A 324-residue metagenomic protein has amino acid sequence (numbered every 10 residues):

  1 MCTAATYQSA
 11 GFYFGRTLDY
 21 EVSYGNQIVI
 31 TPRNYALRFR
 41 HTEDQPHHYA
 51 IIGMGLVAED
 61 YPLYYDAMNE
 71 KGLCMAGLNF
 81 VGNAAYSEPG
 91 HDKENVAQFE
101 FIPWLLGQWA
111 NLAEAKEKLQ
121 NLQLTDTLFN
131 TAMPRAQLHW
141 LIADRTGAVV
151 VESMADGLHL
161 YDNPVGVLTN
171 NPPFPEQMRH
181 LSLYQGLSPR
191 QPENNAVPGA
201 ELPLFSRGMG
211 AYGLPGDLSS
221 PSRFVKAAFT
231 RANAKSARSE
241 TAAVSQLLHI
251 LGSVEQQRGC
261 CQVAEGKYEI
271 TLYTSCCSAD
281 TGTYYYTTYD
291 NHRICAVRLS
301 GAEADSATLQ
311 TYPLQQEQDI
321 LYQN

Functional and structural regions predicted by a protein language model:
M1-E94, D126, P313-Q315, L321-N324: A contiguous strand-loop segment
M1-Y13, T127-N130, R135-A136, R145 (+1 more regions): C-terminus-biased signal that marks the final domain/tail of proteins
Q8-G11, N69-K71, A143-G147, E152-G157 (+2 more regions): Short acidic-glycine loop/turn motifs at beta-strand connectors
Y20-V22, V81-N83, D156-H159, G166 (+1 more regions): Short, surface-exposed beta-strand-loop junctions and turns on beta-sheet-rich folds
H41-G53, E114-T125, Q246-Q262: Short, basic/low-complexity N-terminal boundary segments at the transition from targeting/disordered tails
D92-L128, E240-L248: Proteins synthesized as precursors that undergo proteolytic processing into mature forms
N121-H159: Catalytic cofactor-binding cores of redox enzymes
